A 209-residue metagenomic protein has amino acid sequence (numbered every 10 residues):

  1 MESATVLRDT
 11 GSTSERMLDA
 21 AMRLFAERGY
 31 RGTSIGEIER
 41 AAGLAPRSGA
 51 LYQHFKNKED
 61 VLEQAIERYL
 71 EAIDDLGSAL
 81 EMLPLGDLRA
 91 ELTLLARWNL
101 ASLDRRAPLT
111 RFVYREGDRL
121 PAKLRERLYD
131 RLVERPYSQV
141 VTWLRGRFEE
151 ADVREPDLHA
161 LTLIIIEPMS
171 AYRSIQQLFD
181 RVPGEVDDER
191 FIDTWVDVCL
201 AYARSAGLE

Functional and structural regions predicted by a protein language model:
M1-S12, R23, A79-E81, G207-E209: N-terminal intrinsically disordered/low-complexity leader segments
T13-M22, I38, A65-Y69, I73 (+1 more regions): Generic hydrophobic, amphipathic alpha-helix propensity
R16, E27-D60, Q64: Helix-turn-helix
M17, A21-F25, N99, C199: Short hydrophobic clusters on alpha-helical segments that form packing/core surfaces in small helical domains
A65-L95, V140: Amphipathic alpha-helical linker/stalk segments
G77-E81, L103-R127, S174-F179: Amphipathic alpha-helical segments used for helix-helix packing
A90, S102-R105, A122-E149, A160-L163 (+2 more regions): Amphipathic alpha-helical packing segments from all-alpha helical-bundle domains
R154-L178, V186-A201: Hydrophobic alpha-helical segments that form the core of small-molecule binding pockets and/or dimer interfaces
